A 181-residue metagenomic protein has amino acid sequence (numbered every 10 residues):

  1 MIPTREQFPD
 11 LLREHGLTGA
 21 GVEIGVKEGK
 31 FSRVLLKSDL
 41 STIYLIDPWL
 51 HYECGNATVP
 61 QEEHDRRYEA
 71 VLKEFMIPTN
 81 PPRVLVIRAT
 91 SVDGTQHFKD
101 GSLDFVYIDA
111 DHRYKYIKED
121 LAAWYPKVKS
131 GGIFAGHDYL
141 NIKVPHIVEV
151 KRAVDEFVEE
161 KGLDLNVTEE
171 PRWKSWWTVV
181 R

Functional and structural regions predicted by a protein language model:
I2-R181: S-adenosylmethionine/decaboxylated-SAM
